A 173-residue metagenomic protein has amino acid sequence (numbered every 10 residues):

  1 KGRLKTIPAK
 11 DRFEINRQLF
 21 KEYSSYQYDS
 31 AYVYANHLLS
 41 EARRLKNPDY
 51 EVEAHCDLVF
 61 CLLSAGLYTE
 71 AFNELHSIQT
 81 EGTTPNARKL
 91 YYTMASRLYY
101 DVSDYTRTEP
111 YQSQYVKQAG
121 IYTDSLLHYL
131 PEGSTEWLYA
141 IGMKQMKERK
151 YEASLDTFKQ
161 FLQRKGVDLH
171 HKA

Functional and structural regions predicted by a protein language model:
K1-A173: A "functional boundary" signal
